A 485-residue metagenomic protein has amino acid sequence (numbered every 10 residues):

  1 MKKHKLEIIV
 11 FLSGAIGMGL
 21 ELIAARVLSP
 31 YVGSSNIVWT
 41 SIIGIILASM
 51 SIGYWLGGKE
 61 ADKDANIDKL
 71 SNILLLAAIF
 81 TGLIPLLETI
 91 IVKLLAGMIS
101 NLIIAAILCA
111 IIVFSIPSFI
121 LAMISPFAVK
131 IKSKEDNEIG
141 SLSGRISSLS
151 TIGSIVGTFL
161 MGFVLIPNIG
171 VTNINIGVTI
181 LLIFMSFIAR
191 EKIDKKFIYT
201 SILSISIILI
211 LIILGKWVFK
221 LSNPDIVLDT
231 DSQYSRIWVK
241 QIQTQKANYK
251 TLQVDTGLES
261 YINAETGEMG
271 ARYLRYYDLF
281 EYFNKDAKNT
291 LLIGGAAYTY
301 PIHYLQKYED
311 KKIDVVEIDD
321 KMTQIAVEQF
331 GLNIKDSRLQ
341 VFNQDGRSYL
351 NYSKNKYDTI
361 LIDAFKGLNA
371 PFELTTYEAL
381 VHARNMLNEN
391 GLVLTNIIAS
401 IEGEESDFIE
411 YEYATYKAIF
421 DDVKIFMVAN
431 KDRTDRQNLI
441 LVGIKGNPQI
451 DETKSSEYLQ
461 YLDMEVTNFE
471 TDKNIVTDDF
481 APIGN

Functional and structural regions predicted by a protein language model:
M1-D229, Q241-N248, T256-E259, K285-K288 (+12 more regions): Alpha-helical transmembrane segments of multi-pass membrane proteins
D229-Y234, R433-D435: A short catalytic or substrate-binding loop motif that flags glycine-/basic-rich loops and adjacent residues that bind
S235-Q241: Short, surface-exposed beta-strand/loop micro-motifs that present aromatic residues
I237, D435-N485: SAM/dcSAM-binding transferase cores
A247-K250, E259-N263, I450-E452: Short, solvent-exposed loop/turn elements at domain surfaces
G270-K288: Conserved alpha-helix/loop element of class I SAM-dependent methyltransferases that forms part of the SAM/SAH-binding
L292, A296, G367: Conserved glycine-rich SAM-binding loop
L368-T375: Glycine/threonine-rich flexible loop motifs
